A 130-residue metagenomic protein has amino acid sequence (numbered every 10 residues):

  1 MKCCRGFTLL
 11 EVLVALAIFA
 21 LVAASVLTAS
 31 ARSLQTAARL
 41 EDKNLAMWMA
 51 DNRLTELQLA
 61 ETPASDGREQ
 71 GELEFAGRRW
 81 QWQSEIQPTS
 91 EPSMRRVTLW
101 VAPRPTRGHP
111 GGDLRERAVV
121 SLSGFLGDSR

Functional and structural regions predicted by a protein language model:
M1-F7: N-terminal leader/signal peptides at the extreme start of proteins
F7, L13-A17, S30-R130: Flexible, low-complexity segments enriched in proline/glycine/serine and punctuated by aromatic residues
L21-A29: Short, strongly hydrophobic transmembrane alpha-helices
